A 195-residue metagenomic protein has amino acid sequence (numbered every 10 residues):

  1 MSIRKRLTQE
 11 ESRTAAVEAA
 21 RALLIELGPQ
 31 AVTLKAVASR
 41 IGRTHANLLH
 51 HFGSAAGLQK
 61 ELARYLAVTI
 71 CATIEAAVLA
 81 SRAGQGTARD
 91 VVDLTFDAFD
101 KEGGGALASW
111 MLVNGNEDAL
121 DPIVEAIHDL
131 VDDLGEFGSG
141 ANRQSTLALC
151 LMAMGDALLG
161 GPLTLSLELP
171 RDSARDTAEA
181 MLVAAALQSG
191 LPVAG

Functional and structural regions predicted by a protein language model:
M1-E11, A194-G195: N-terminal intrinsically disordered/low-complexity leader segments
A15, A19-G57, E61: Helix-turn-helix
A15, A19-L27, A72-A80, L107 (+3 more regions): Solvent-exposed, amphipathic alpha-helical segments
A55, L62, L66, I70 (+1 more regions): Hydrophobic/aromatic residues within well-ordered alpha-helical segments
E61, A72-G105, S139-G140, T146: Hydrophobic alpha-helical connector segments
R89-F137: Short secondary-structure transition hinges
E117-H128, L134-G195: Hydrophobic/aromatic-rich alpha-helical bundle segments in the mid-to-C-terminal region
